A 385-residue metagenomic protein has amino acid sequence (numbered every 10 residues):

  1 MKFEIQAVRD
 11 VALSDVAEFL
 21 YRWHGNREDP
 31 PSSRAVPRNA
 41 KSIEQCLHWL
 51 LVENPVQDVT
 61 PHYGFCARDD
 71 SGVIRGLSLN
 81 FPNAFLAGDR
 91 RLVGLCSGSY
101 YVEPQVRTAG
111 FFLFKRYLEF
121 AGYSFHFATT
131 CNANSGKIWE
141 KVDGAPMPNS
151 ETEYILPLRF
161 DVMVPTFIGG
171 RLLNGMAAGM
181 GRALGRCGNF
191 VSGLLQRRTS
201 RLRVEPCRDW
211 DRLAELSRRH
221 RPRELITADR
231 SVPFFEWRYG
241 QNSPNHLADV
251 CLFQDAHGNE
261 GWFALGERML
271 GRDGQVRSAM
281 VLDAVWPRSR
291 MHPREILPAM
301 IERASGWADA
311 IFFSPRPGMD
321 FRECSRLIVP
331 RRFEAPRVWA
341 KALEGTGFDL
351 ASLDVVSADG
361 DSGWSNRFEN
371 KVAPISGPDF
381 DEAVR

Functional and structural regions predicted by a protein language model:
F3-L95, S99-Y100, R203-W286: A conserved beta-strand-loop-helix scaffold within acyl/acetyltransferase catalytic domains
F19, L50, G179, A183-R186 (+5 more regions): Residues that form generic nucleotide/phosphate-binding pockets
H24-R27, A121, D143: A generic secondary-structure signal for well-formed alpha-helical elements
Y63, S124-F190, Q241-N242, D249 (+3 more regions): Active-site/acyl-donor-binding loops of N-acyltransferases
N80-F85, Y100-V102, T130-N134, R316-G318: An acidic- and aromatic-residue-enriched active-site/binding cleft used to recognize and process polar
S99-F120, R290-R303: Conserved acetyl-CoA-binding loop-helix of GNAT-fold acetyltransferases
T152-F160, N189-A214, D229: Short linear elements at protein peripheries
